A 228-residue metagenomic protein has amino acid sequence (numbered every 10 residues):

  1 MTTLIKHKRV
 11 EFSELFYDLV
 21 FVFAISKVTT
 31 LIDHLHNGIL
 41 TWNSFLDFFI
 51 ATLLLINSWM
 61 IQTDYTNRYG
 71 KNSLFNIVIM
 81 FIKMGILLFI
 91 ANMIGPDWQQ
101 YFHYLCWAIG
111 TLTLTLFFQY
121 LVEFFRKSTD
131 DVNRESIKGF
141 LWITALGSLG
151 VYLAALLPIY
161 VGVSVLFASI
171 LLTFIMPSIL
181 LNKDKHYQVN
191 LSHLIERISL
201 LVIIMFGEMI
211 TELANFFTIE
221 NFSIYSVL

Functional and structural regions predicted by a protein language model:
M1-L228: Multi-pass alpha-helical transmembrane bundle typical of ion/small-solute transporters and intramembrane aspartyl
